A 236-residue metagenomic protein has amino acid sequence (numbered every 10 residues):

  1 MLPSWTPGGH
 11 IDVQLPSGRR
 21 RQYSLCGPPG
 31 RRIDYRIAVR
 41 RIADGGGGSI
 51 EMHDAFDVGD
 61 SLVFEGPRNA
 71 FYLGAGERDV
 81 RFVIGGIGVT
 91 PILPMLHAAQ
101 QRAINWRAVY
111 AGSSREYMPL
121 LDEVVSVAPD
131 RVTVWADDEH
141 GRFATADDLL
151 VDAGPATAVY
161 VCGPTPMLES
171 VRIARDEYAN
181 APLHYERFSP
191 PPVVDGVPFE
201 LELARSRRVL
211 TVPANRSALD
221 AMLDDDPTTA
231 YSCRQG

Functional and structural regions predicted by a protein language model:
M1-E65, G112-S114: Ferredoxin-reductase
P3-S4, M52, L73-G74, Y231-C233: Short histidine-centered beta-strand/loop micro-motifs that create catalytic or ligand/metal-coordination sites
L15, L25, V39, L73 (+3 more regions): Hydrophobic residues in beta-strands and at strand termini
S17-R19, S206-R208, P227: Short acidic/polar mixed-charge low-complexity motifs
I37-V39, V80-I84, M222: Well-ordered beta-strand segments characteristic of repetitive beta-sheet solenoids
S49-R207, T211-A214: FNR/FR-type flavoprotein reductase catalytic core
T211, R216-G236: Immediate flanking context of iron-sulfur cluster ligation sites
